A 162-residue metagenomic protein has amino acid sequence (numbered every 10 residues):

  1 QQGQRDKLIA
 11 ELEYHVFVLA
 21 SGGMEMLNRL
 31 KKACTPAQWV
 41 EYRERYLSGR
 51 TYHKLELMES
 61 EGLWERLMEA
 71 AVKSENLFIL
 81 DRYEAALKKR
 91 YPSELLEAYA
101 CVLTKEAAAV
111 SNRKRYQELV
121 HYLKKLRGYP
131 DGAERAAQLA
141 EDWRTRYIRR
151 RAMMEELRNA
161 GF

Functional and structural regions predicted by a protein language model:
Q1-F162: Eukaryote-biased, non-catalytic alpha-solenoid scaffold regions
